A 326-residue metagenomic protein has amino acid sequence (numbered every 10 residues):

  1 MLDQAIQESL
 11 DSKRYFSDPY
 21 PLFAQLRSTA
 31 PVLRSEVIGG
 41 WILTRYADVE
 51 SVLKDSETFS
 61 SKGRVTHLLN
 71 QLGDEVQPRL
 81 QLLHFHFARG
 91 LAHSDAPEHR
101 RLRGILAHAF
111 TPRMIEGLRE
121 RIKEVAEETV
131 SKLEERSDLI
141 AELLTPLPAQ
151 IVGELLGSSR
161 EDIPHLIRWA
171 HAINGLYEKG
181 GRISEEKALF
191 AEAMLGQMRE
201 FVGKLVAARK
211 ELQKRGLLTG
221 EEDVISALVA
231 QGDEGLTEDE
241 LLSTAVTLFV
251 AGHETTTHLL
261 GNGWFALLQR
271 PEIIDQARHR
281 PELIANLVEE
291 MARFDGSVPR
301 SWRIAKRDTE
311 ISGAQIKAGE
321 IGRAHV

Functional and structural regions predicted by a protein language model:
M1-H325: Cytochrome P450
